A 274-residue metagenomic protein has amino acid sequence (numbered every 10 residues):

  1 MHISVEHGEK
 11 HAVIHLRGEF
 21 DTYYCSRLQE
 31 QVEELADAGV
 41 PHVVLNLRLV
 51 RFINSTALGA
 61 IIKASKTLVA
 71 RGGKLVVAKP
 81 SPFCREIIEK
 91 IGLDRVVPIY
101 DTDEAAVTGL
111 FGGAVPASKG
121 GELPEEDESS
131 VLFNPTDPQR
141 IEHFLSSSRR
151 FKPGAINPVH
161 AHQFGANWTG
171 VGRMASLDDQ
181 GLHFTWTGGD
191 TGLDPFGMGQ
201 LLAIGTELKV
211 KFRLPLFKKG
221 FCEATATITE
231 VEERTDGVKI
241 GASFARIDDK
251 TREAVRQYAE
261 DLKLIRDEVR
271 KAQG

Functional and structural regions predicted by a protein language model:
M1-E30: STAS-typified acidic loop motif
T22-V97, A224: Amphipathic alpha-helical interaction surfaces in cytosolic regulatory modules
R95-I99, D103-D179, F184-G189, K263-G274: N-terminal helix initiation/capping motif
G154, G197-F212: Short coil-to-beta transition motif at edge beta-strands of beta-rich domains
H162-T169, L214-A224: Short coil-to-beta-strand transition motifs
G172, C222-V231: Short beta-strand-centered aromatic/proline hotspots
D179, V231-D236: Short, conserved beta-turn/loop elements at beta-strand boundaries and strand-helix junctions
T235-G274: C-terminal output/interaction extensions
